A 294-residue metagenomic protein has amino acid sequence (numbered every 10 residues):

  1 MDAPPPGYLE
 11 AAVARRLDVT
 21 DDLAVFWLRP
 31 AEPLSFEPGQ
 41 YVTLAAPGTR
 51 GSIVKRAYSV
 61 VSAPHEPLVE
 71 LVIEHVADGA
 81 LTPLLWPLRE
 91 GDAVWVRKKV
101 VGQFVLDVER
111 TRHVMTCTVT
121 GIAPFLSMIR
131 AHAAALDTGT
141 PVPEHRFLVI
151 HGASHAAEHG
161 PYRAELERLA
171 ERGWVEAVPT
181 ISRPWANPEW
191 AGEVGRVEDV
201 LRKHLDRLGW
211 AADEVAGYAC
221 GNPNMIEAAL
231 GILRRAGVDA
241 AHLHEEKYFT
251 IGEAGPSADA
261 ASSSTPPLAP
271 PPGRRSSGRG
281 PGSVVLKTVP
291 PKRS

Functional and structural regions predicted by a protein language model:
D2-E90, S154, S182: Ferredoxin-reductase
A3-L9, L148-S294: Reductase modules of NAD(P)H-dependent flavoproteins
V42, V94-R97: Generic structural signal for buried aliphatic residues
R50-Y58, L81, V101-E109, G255-P256: Short, Lys/Arg- and Gly-enriched loop/turn segments at beta-strand edges
R112-T116, Y218: Conserved beta-strand elements of the Class I
T118-A123: Ser/Thr-glycine-rich phosphate-binding loops at phosphate-binding pockets of nucleotides, nucleotide cofactors
P124-L136: Histidine-anchored nucleotide/phosphate-binding helix
